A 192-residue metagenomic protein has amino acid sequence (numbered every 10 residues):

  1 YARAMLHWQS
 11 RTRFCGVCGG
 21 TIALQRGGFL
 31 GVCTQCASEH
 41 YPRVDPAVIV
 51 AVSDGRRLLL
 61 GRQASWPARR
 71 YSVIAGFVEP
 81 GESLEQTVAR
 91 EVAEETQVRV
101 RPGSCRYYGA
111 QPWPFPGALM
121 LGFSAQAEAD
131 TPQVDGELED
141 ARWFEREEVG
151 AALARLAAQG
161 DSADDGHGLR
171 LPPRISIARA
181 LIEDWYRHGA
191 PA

Functional and structural regions predicted by a protein language model:
Y1-T12, A23-L24, P67-Y71, P116 (+1 more regions): Nudix hydrolase/Nudix homology domain
R3-A51: Cys/His-rich short segments
G31-V73, F77-V78, R99-R101, R106 (+1 more regions): N-terminal strand-loop-strand
V48, L121, E139: Change "...and in nucleic-acid phosphodiester-cleaving endonucleases..." to "...and in nucleic-acid processing enzymes
I74, V88, V92: Hydrophobic alpha-helical positions that pack around
P80-S83: Surface-exposed, charge/polar-rich loops and edge strands
Q111-D135: Active-site-adjacent beta-strand/loop module that shapes the phosphate/pyrophosphate-binding cleft
